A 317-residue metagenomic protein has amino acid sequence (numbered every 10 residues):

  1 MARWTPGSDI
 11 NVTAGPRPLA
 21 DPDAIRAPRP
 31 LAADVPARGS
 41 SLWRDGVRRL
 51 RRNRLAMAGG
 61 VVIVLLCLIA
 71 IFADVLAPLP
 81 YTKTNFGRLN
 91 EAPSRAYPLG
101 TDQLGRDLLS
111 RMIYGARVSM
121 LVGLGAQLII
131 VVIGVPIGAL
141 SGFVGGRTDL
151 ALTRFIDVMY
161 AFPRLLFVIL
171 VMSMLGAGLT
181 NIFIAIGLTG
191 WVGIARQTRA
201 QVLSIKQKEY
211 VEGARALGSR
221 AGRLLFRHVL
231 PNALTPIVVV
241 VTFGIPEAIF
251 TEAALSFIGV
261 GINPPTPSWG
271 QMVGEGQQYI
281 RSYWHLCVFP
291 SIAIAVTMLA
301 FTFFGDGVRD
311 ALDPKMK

Functional and structural regions predicted by a protein language model:
M1-V61, F303-K317: Transmembrane alpha-helical segments of polytopic membrane transport and secretion proteins
R3-D21, V61, I69-L104, I258-T266: Hydrophobic alpha-helical transmembrane segments of membrane transport/permease proteins and related membrane-embedded
V47, I69-L79, L140, A195 (+1 more regions): Structural signature of transmembrane alpha-helix termini at the membrane-water interface
R49, L76, P98-T101, Y279 (+1 more regions): Residue-level signal for helical boundary/lining positions with a hydrophobic bias
L50, L68, V158: Residue-level signature of catalytic and energy-coupling elements of molecular machines, predominantly ATP/GTP-dependent
A56-D74, V135, A295: Short, strongly hydrophobic transmembrane alpha-helices
Q103-K317: Alpha-helical transmembrane segments of integral membrane proteins, especially multi-pass inner/plasma-membrane
